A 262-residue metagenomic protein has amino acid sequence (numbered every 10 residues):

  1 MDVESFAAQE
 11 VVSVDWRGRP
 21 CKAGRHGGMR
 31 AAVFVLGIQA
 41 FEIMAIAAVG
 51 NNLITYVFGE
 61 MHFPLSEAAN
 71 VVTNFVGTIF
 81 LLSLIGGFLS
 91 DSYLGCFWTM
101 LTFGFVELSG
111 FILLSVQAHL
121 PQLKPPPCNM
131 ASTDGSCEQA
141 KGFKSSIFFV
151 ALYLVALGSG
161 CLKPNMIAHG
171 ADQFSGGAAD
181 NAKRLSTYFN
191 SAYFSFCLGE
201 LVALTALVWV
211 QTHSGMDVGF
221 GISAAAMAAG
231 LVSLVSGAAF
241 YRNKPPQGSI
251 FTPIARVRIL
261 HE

Functional and structural regions predicted by a protein language model:
M1-I38, D134-K144: Cytosolic juxtamembrane N-terminal segment immediately preceding the first transmembrane helix of multi-pass
D2, P125-P126, T133-I147, L154-L162 (+1 more regions): Central mid-sequence intracellular linker of multi-pass
V49-L53, L152, L157-G177: Intracellular juxtamembrane helix-capping segments at the cytosolic ends of symmetry-related transmembrane helices
N51-E67, D172: Short amphipathic helix-loop junctions that connect adjacent transmembrane helices in Major Facilitator Superfamily/SLC
V57-F58, L89-Y93, A206-H213: Interfacial helix-cap and linker-helix signal at transmembrane-aqueous boundaries of multi-pass secondary transporters
N74-S83, E107-L114, S159, K163 (+1 more regions): Glycine-rich segments within core transmembrane alpha-helices of 12-TM secondary carriers
L82-W98, T102: Helix-to-loop junctions at the C-terminal end of transmembrane segments in multipass secondary transporters
T102-G142: C-terminal ends and interior cores of transmembrane alpha-helices in multi-pass membrane transporters/permeases
